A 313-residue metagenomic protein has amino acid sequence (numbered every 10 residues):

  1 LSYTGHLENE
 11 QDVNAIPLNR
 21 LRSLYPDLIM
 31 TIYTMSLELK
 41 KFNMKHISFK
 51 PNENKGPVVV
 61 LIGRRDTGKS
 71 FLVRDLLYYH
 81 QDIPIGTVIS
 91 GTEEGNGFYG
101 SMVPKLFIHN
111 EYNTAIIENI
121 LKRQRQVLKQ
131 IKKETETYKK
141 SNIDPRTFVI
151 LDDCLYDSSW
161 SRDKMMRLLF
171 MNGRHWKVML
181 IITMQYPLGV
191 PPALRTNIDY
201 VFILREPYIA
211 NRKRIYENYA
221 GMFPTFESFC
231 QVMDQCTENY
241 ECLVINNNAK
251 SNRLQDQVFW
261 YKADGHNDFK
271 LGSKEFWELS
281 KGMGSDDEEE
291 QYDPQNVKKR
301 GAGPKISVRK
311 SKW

Functional and structural regions predicted by a protein language model:
Y3-H6, N19: Intrinsic-disorder-associated, low-complexity terminal segments enriched in Asp/Asn/His/Tyr and depleted of Lys/Arg
E8-E10: Compositionally biased low-complexity segments enriched in polar/charged residues
A15-N19, L24-V59, E238-W313: Conserved P-loop NTPase motor module
H46-S48, G56-Q81, G91-G95, E111-F226: Conserved P-loop NTPase motor cores
T87-S101: AAA+/P-loop NTPase substrate/partner-engagement loops
G100-N113: Active-site regions of enzymes building and remodeling cell-envelope glycoconjugates
K213-S251: P-loop/Walker A phosphate-binding loop and immediately adjacent motor/lid segment at beta-alpha junctions
